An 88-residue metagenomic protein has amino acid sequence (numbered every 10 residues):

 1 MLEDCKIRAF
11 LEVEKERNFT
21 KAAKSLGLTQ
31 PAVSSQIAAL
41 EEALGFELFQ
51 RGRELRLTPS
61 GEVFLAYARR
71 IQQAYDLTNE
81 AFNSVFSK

Functional and structural regions predicted by a protein language model:
E3-A9, Q30, G61: The N-cap/first-turn positions of alpha helices within or immediately adjacent to helix-turn-helix DNA-binding domains
F10, A22-A23, T58-G61: Hydrophobic two-helix hairpin corresponding to the core of helix-turn-helix DNA-binding domains
E12-G27: Short helix-boundary/capping micro-motifs
T20, A38-G45, D76: Residue-level detection of the helix-turn-helix DNA-binding "recognition helix"
S25-L26, L44, F64: Core residues of bacterial helix-turn-helix
E41-P59: A short LG(V/I)-centered, amphipathic sequence patch enriched for acidic residue(s) preceding the LG motif
S84-K88: Interdomain hinge and pocket-entrance segments immediately C-terminal to HTH DNA-binding domains
